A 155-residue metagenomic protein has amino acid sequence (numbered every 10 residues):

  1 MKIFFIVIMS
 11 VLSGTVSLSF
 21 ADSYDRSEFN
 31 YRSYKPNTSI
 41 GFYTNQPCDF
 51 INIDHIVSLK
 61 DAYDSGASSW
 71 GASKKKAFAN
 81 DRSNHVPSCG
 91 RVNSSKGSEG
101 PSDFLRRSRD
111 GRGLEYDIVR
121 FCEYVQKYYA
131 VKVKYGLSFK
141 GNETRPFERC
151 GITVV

Functional and structural regions predicted by a protein language model:
I3-S13: Sec-dependent N-terminal signal peptides
F4, S68-A72, G111: A near-ubiquitous, low-amplitude feature marking generic local secondary-structure context
I6, G90, S94, V133: Residue-level marker of positions within ordered structural domains that often coincide with functionally constrained
S13, S65-G66, S102: Single-residue recognition of alpha-helix boundary sites
F20-G97: Betabetaalpha-Me/HNH-type nuclease active-site subdomain
K96-V155: C-terminal, well-folded lobe of enzymatic/effector domains
